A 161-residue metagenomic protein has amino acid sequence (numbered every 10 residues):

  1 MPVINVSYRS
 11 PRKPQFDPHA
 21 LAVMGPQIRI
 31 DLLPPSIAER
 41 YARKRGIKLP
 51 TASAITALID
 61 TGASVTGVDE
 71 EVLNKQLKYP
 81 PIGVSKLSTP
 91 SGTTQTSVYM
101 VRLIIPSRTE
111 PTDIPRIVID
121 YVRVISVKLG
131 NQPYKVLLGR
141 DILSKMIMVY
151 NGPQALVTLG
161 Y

Functional and structural regions predicted by a protein language model:
M1-Y161: Pepsin/retropepsin-fold aspartyl endopeptidases
